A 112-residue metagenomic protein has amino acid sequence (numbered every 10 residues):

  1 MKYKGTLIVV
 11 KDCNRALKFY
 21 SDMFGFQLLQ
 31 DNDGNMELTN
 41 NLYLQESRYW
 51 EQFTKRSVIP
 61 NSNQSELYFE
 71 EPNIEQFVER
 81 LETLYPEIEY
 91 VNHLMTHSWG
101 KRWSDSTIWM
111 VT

Functional and structural regions predicted by a protein language model:
M1-L17, S65-L67: N-terminal beta-strand motif that seeds the catalytic metal site of vicinal oxygen chelate
M1-Y3, I59-Q64, H97-S98: Short glycine-enriched loop/turn motifs at secondary-structure junctions
R15, N73-V78: Short, conserved charged micro-motifs
D22-L29, Y85-I88: Conserved acetyl-CoA-binding loop of GNAT-fold acetyltransferases
Q27-S62: Conserved short beta-strand elements that form part of the metal-binding/catalytic scaffold of enzyme active sites
M36, S65, G100-S104: Short beta-strand micro-motifs in enzyme catalytic cores
V78-T112: Vicinal oxygen chelate
